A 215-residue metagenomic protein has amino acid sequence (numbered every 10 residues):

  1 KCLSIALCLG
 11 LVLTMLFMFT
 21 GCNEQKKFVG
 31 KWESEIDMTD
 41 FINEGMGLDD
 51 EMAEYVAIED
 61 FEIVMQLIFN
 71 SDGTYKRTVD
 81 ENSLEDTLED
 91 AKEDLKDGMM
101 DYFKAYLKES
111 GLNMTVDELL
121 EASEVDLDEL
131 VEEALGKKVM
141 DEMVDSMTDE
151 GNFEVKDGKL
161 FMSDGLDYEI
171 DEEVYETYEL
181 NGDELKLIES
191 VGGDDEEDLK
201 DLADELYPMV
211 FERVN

Functional and structural regions predicted by a protein language model:
C2-C22: Sec-dependent N-terminal signal peptides of Gram-positive bacterial secreted proteins and lipoproteins
F19-N215: Lipid interaction determinants
